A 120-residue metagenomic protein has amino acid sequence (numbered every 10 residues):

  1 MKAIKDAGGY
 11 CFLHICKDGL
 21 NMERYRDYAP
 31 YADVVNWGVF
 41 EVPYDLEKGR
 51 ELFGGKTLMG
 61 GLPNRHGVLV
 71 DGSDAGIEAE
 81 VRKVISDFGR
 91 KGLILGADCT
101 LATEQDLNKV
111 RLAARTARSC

Functional and structural regions predicted by a protein language model:
M1-C120: Active-site loop segments of alpha/beta catalytic cores
